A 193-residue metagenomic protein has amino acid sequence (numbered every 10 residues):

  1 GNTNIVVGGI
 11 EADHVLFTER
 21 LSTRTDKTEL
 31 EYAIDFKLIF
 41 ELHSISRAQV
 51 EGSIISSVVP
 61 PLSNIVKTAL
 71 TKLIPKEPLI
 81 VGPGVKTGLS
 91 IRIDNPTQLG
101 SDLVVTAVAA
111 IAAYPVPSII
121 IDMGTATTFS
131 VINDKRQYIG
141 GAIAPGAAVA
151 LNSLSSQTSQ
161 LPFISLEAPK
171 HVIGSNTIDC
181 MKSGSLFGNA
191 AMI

Functional and structural regions predicted by a protein language model:
G1-F17, A110, V116-Y138, L154: Gly/Thr-rich phosphate-binding beta-strand-loop-beta motif of the actin/hexokinase/Hsp70
E11, L38, T68, K72 (+2 more regions): Short, well-ordered alpha-helices that flank and scaffold nucleotide-derived cofactor binding pockets
V15-I65, S153: N-terminal phosphate-binding loop and adjacent alpha-helix
R24-E31, L99-S101, T106-V108, A112-P115 (+1 more regions): Glycine-rich phosphate-binding loop plus the immediately following alpha-helix
K37-S44, V108-I111, P115, A190: Generic structural signal for well-ordered alpha-helical scaffold segments
H43-Q98, K135-G141, G146-A147, S175-L186 (+1 more regions): Short beta-strand-loop/turn "lid" adjacent to the catalytic site in phosphate-handling enzymes
K76-G88, T125, S159-H171: Acidic-glycine-rich active-site phosphate/pyrophosphate-binding loop
I193: Zn2+-dependent cytidine deaminase-like catalytic core
